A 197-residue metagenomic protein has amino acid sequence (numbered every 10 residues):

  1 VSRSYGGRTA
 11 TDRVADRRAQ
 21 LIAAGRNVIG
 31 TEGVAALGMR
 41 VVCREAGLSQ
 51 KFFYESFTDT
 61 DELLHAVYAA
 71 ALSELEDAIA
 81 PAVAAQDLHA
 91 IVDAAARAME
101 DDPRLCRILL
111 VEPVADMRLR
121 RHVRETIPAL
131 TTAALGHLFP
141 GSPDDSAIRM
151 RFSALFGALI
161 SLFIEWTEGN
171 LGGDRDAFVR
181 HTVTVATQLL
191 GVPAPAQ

Functional and structural regions predicted by a protein language model:
V1-D16, P143, A194-Q197: N-terminal intrinsically disordered/low-complexity leader segments
A10, R17-A24, A147, R151: N-terminal positioning helix adjacent to the helix-turn-helix/winged-helix DNA-binding module
A15-R26, G30, A35-A36, G47 (+4 more regions): An amphipathic alpha-helix adjacent to DNA-recognition modules
R40, K51: Residues within helix-turn-helix
C43: The alpha-helix within a helix-turn-helix
A66, D77-R104, A115, V179: Hydrophobic alpha-helical connector segments
I79-A82, L109-P113, W166-N170: Secondary-structure edge/capping motif, primarily at the C-terminal ends of alpha-helices and the immediately following
M117-G141, S146-I164, D176-R180, T184-T187 (+1 more regions): Amphipathic alpha-helical packing segments from all-alpha helical-bundle domains
